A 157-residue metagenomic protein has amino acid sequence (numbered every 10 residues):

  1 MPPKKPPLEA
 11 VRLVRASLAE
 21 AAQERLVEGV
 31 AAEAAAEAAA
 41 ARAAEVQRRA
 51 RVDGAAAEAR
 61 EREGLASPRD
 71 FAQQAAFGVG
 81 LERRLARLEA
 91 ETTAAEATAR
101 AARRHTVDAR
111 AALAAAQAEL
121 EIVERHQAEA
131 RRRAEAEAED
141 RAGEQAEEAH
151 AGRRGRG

Functional and structural regions predicted by a protein language model:
M1-G157: Charge-rich amphipathic alpha-helical interaction elements
